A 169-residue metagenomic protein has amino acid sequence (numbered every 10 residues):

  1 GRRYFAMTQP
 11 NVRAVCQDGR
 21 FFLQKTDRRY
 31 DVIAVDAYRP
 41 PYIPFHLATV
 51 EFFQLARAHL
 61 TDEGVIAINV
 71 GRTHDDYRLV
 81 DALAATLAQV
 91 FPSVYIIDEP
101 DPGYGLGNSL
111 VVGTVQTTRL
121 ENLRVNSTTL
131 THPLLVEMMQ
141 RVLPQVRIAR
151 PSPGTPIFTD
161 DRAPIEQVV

Functional and structural regions predicted by a protein language model:
G1, G19, A34, G64 (+5 more regions): Residue-identity detector for glycine
G1-A67, H74-V80: The AdoMet/dcAdoMet-binding core of the Class I SAM-like
M7, Q54-T118: C-terminal substrate-binding/active-site "lid" region of AdoMet-derived donor-dependent transferases
R28, D36, V90-I96, M139-Q140: Short amphipathic alpha-helical surface micro-motifs
L47-A48, A82-L83, R124-S127: Composition- and surface-driven signal marking solvent-exposed, interaction-prone regions in large proteins
Y95-V169: Soluble small-group transferase modules, centered on the S-adenosyl donor enzyme superfamily
